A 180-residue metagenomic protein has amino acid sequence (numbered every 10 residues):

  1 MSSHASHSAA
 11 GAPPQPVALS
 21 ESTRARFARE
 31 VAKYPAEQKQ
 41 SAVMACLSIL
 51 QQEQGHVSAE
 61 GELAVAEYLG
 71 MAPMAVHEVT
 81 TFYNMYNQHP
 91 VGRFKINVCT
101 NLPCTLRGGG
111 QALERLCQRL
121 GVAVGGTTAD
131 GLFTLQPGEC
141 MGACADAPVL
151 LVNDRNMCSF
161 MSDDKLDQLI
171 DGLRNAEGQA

Functional and structural regions predicted by a protein language model:
M1-A180: Signature of N-terminal electron-transfer/Fe-S-associated modules in redox systems
